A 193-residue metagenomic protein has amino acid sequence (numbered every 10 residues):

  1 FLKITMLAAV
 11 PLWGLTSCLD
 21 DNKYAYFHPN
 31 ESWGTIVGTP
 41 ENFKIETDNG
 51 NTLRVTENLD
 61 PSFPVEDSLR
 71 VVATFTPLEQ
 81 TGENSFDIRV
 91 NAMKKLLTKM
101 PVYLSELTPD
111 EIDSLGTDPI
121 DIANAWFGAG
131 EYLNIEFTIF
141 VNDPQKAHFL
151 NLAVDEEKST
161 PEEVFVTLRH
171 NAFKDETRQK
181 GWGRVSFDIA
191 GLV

Functional and structural regions predicted by a protein language model:
F1-T5: Bacterial N-terminal signal peptides that target proteins for export
A9-L12: Alpha-helical transmembrane segments
G14-S17: C-terminal motif of bacterial Sec signal peptides marking the signal peptidase cleavage site
L19-N22: Bacterial signal peptide processing site
F27-V193: First exposed extracellular module after export/assembly in secreted or surface-exposed proteins
